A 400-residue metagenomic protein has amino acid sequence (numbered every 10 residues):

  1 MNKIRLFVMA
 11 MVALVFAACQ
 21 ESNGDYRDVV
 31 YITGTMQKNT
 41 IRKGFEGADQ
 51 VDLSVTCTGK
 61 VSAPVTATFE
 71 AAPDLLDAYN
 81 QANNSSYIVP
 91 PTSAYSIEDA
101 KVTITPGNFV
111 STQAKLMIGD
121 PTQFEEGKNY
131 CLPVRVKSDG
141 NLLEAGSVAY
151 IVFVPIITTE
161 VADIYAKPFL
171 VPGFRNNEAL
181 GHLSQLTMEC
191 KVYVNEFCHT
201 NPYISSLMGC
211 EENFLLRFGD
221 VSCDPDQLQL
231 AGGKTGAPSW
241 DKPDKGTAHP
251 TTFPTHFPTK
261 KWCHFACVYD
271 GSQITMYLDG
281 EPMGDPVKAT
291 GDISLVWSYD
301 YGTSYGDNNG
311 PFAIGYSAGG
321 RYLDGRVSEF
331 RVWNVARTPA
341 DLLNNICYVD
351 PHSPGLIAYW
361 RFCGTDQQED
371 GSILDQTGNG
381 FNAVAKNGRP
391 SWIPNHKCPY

Functional and structural regions predicted by a protein language model:
M1-A48, S147-I157: Bacterial Sec-dependent N-terminal signal peptides
E46, F174-M188, F253-K261, G320-R326 (+1 more regions): Extracellular/lumenal carbohydrate-interaction signature centered on repeated Trp-anchored short motifs
D77-V102, K245-T247: Short beta-strand and strand-turn-strand segments in soluble, beta-rich domains
V148-A166, Y348-Y400: Extracytoplasmic low-complexity segments
I156-I164, Y193-N195, V221-S294, P390-Y400: Extracellular glycan-interaction surfaces
T158-G236, R337-D341: Extracellular glycan-recognition modules
S184-E196, G320-N345, A358-Q367: Extracellular, beta-strand-rich glycan-interacting domains
D300-S328, L342-C347, Y400: Extracellular glycan-interaction patches encoded by glycine-rich segments
